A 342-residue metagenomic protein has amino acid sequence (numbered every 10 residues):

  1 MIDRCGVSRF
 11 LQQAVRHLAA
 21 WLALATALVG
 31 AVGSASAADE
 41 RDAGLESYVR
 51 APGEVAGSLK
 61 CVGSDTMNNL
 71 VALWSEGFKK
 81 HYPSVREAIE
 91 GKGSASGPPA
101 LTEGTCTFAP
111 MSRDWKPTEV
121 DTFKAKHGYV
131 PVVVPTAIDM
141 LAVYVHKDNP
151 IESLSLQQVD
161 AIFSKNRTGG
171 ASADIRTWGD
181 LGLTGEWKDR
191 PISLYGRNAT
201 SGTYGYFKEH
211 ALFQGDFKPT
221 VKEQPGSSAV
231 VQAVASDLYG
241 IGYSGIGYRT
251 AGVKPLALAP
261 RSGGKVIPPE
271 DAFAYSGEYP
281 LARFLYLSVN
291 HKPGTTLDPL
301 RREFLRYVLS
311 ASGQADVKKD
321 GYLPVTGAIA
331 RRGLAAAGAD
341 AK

Functional and structural regions predicted by a protein language model:
M1-R16: N-terminal secretory signal peptides that target proteins for export/translocation
G6, G30-G33: Residue-identity detector for glycine
Q12, S34-A37: Intrinsic disorder/low-complexity segments
H17-A31: Bacterial N-terminal signal peptides
A37-K342: Flexible loop/hinge segments at secondary-structure junctions
